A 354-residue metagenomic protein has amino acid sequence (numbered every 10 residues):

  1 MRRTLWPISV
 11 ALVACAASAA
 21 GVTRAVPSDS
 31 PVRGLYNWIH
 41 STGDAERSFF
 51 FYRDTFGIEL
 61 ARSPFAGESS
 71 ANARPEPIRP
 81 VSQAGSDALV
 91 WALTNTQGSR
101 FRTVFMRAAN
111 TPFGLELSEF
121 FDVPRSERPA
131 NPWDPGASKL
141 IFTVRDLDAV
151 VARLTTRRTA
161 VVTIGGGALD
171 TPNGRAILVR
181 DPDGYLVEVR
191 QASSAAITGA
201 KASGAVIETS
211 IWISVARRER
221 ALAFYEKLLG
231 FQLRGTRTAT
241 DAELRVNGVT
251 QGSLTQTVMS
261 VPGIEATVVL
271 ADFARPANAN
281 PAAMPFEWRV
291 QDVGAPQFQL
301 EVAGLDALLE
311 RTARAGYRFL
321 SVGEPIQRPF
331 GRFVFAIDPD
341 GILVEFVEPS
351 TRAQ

Functional and structural regions predicted by a protein language model:
M1-T4: Positively charged n-region of N-terminal signal peptides that target proteins for export
P7-A17: Bacterial N-terminal signal peptides
G21-P31, R62-P64, P112-E119, I141-F142 (+8 more regions): Vicinal oxygen chelate
S41-P112, L169-D170, S214-T267, R314 (+2 more regions): Core segments of cupin and vicinal oxygen chelate
G43-A45, R145-L147, R217-R218, A303-L305: Helix N-cap motif at beta-to-alpha junctions
S86-N95, E127-P129, A282-P285: ER-lumen resident redox/N-glycosylation machinery signature
P135-K139, T209, A295-P296: Eukaryotic phosphotyrosine signaling hubs
V268-V290: Flexible internal linker/loop segments at domain or repeat junctions
